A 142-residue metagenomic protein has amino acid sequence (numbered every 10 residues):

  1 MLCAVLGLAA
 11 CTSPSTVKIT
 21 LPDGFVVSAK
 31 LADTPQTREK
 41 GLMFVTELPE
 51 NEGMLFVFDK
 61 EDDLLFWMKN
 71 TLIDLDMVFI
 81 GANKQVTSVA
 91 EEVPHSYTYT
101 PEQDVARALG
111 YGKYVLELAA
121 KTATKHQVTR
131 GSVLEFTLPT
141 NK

Functional and structural regions predicted by a protein language model:
M1-A4: Sec-dependent signal peptide recognition, specifically the positively charged N-region followed immediately by
G7-A10: C-terminal motif of bacterial Sec signal peptides marking the signal peptidase cleavage site
T12-K142: Compact, glycine-rich, soluble single-domain proteins
